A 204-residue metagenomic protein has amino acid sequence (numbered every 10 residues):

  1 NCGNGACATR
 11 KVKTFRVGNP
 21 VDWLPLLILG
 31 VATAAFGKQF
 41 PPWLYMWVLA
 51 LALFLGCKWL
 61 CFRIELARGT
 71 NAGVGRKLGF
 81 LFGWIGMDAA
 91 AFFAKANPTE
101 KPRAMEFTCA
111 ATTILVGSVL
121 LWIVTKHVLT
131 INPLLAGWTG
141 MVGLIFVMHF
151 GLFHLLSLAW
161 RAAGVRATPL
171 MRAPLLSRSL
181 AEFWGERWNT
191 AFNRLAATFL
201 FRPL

Functional and structural regions predicted by a protein language model:
N1-C2, C7-H149: Non-catalytic, membrane-anchoring transmembrane segments at the edges
P25, L29, N132, F153-S157 (+1 more regions): N-proximal short alpha-helices
C61-I64, L156, W160: Hydrophobic/aromatic-lined pockets within catalytic cores
F150, S157-L204: Membrane-interfacial catalytic/cofactor-binding modules of polytopic membrane enzymes
